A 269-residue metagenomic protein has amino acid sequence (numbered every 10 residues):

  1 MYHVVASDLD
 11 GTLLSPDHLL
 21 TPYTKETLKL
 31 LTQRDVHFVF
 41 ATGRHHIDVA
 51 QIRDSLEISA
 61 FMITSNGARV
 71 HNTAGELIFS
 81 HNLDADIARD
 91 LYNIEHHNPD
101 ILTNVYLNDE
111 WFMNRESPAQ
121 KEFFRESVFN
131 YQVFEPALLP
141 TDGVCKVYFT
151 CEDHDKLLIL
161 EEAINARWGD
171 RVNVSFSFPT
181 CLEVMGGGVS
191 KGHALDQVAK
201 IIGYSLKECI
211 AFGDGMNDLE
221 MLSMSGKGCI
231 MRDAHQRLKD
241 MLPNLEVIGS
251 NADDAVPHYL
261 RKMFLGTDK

Functional and structural regions predicted by a protein language model:
M1-V4, L20-T21, E183-K269: Mg2+-dependent phosphoryl-transfer enzymes with acidic/Ser/Thr/Gly-rich catalytic loops
D8: Active-site residues of response regulator receiver
D17-Q120: Active-site phosphate-binding/coordination module
T24, V49-R53, L160, I164 (+3 more regions): Hydrophobic packing residues within well-ordered alpha-helices of enzyme cores
L31, N66, V147, L222 (+1 more regions): Residue-level signal for inorganic ion chemistry
S59-S65, S80, F124-R125, G228-D233 (+1 more regions): Short hydrophobic/aromatic-enriched beta-strand-loop microsegments
D100-F212, M216, D233: Conserved acidic, metal-coordinating active-site core of Asp-based, Mg2+-dependent phosphoryl-transfer enzymes
